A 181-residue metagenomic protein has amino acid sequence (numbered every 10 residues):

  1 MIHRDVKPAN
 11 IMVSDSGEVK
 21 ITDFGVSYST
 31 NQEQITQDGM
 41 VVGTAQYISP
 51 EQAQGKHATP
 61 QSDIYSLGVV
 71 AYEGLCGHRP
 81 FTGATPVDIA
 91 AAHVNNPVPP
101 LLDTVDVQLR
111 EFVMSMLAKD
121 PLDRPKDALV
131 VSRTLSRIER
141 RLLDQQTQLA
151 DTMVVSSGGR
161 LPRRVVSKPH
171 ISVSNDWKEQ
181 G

Functional and structural regions predicted by a protein language model:
M1-V154: Eukaryotic protein kinase
S157-G181: C-terminal or otherwise distal, non-catalytic regulatory regions appended to signaling enzyme catalytic cores
